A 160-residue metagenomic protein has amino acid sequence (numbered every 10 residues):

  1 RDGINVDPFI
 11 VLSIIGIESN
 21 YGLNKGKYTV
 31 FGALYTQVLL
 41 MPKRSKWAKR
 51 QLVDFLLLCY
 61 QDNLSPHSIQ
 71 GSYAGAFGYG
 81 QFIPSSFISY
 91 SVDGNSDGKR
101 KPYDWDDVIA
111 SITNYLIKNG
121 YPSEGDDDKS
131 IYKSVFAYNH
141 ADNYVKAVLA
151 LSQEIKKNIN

Functional and structural regions predicted by a protein language model:
R1-N160: Catalytic glycan-binding domains that act on GlcNAc-containing polysaccharides
